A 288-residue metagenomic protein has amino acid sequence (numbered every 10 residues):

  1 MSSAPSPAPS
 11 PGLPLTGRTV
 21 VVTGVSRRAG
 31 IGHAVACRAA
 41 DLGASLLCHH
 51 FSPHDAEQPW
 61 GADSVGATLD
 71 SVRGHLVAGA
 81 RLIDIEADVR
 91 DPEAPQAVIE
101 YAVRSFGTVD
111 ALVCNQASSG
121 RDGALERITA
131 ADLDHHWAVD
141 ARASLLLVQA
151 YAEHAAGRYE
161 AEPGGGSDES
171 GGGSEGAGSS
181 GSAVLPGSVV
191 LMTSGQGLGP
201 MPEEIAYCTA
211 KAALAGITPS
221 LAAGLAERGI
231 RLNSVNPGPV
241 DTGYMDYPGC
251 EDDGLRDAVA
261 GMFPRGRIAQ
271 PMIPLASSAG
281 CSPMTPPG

Functional and structural regions predicted by a protein language model:
P11-H49: Canonical Rossmann dinucleotide-binding motif of NAD(H)/NADP(H)-dependent dehydrogenases/reductases, specifically
W60-G61, E227, S234-F263, I273: A glycine/serine/threonine-rich, flexible loop-to-helix segment that serves as the NAD(P) cofactor-binding "lid"
W60-G66, Q96, A117-H136, E153 (+5 more regions): Conserved mid-core segment of classical short-chain dehydrogenase/reductases
F106, R267-G288: C-terminal substrate-recognition "lid" of short-chain dehydrogenase/reductases
E126-V148, E169-G171, V190, L214 (+2 more regions): Catalytic Tyr-X3-Lys loop
V148, A210, T218: Active-site helix of classical SDR
E153, A223-G224: Alpha-helical segment proximal to the catalytic Tyr-Lys
S194: Residue(s) in the substrate-gating loop at a strand-loop-helix junction that position the organic substrate next
